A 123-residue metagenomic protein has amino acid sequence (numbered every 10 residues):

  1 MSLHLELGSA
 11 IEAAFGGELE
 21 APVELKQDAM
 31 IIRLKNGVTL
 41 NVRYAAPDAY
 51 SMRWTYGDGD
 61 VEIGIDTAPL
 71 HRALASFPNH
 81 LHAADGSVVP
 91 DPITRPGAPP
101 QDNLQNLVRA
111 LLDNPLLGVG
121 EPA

Functional and structural regions predicted by a protein language model:
M1-T39, Y44-D48, L117-A123: Negatively charged, low-complexity tracts enriched in Asp/Glu with abundant Ser/Thr
H4, Q27-A29, T67-R72, L104: Solvent-exposed, well-ordered amphipathic alpha-helical segments that flank/support binding or catalytic loops
A13-A14, L40-R53, A83-T94: Short, Lys/Arg-enriched charge-dense amphipathic segments
V42-R43, D48-L70: Short, conserved beta-strand/beta-arch hydrophobic-aromatic motifs that form part of recognition grooves or interface
A49-T55, H71-N79, Q101-Q105: Short, surface-exposed linear segments at secondary-structure transitions and domain or protein termini
D66-T94: Short, structured beta-strand-loop surface elements
S87-A123: Well-ordered alpha/beta subsegment
